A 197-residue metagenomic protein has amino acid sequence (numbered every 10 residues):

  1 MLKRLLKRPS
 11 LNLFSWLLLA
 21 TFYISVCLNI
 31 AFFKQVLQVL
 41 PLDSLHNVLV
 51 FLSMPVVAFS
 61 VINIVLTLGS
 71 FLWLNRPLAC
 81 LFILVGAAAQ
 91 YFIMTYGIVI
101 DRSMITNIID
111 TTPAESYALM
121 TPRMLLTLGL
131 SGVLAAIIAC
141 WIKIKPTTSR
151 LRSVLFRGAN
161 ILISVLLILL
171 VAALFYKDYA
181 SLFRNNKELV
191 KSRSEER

Functional and structural regions predicted by a protein language model:
L2-V190: Transmembrane and membrane-interface helices of multi-pass, inner-membrane envelope-modifying transferases
E196-R197: Conserved small/polar residues in nucleotide/adenosyl-binding loops
